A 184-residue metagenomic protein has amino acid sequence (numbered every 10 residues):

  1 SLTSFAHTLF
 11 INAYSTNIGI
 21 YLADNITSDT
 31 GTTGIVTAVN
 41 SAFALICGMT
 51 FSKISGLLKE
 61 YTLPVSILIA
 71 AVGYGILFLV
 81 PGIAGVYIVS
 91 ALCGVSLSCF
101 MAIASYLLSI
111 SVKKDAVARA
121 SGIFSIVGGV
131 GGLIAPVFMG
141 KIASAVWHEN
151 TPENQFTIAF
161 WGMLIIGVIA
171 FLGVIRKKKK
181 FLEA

Functional and structural regions predicted by a protein language model:
S1-A13, A91: Pair of pore-lining "gating" transmembrane helices in MFS-fold secondary transporters
T16-T32, S144: Short amphipathic helix-loop junctions that connect adjacent transmembrane helices in Major Facilitator Superfamily/SLC
C47-K59, A143: Helix-to-loop junctions at the C-terminal end of transmembrane segments in multipass secondary transporters
Y61-I76: Structural signature of the two symmetry-related core transmembrane helices
C99-V112: Intracellular juxtamembrane helix-capping segments at the cytosolic ends of symmetry-related transmembrane helices
K114-H148: A late C-terminal transmembrane helix in Major Facilitator Superfamily
K141-I166: A membrane-interface helix-boundary motif in multi-pass transporters
W161-A184: Multi-pass alpha-helical transporter architecture, strongest for 12-TM Major Facilitator/SLC carriers used
